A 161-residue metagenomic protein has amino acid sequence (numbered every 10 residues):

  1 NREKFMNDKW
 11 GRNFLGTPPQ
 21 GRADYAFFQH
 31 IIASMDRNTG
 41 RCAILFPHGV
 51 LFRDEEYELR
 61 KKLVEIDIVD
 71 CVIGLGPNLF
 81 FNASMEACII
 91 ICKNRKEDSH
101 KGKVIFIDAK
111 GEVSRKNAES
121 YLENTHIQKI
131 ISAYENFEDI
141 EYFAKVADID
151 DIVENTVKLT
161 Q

Functional and structural regions predicted by a protein language model:
N1-Q161: A conserved structural/catalytic subdomain of Rossmann-like adenosyl-cofactor enzymes
